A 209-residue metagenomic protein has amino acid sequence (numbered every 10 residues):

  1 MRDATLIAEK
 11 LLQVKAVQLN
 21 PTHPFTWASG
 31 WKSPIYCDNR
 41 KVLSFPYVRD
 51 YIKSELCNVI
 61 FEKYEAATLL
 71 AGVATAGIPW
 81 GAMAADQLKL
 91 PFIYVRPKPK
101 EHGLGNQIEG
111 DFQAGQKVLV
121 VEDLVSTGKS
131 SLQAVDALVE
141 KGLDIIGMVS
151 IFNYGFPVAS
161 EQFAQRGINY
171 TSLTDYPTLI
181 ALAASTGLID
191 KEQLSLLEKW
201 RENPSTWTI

Functional and structural regions predicted by a protein language model:
M1-K63: Active-site-facing substrate-recognition patch
R2-L11, D136-I209: PRPP-dependent phosphoribosyltransferase catalytic core
L56-T68, V135-K141: Phosphate/pyrophosphate-binding loops at sites that engage ATP/ADP/AMP, CoA/4′-phosphopantetheine, polyphosphate
E65-A74, V149: Short glycine-rich phosphate-binding loop at a beta-alpha junction
T68, Q116, I146: Conserved acidic residues
A76-I78: Conserved coil-to-alpha-helix start sites within the AMP-binding
G81-L119, T127-Q133: Short, glycine/charge-rich flexible loops or terminal/linker lids adjacent to PRPP-binding catalytic cores
